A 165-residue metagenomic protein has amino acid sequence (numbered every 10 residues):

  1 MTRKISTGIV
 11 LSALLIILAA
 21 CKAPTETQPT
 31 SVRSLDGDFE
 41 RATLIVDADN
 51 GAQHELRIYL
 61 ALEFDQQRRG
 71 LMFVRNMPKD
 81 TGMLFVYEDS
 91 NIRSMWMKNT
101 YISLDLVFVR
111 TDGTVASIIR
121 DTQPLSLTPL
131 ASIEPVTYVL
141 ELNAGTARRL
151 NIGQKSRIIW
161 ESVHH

Functional and structural regions predicted by a protein language model:
M1-V10: Bacterial N-terminal signal peptides that target proteins for export
I17-A20: C-terminal motif of bacterial Sec signal peptides marking the signal peptidase cleavage site
K22-H165: Compact, glycine-rich, soluble single-domain proteins
